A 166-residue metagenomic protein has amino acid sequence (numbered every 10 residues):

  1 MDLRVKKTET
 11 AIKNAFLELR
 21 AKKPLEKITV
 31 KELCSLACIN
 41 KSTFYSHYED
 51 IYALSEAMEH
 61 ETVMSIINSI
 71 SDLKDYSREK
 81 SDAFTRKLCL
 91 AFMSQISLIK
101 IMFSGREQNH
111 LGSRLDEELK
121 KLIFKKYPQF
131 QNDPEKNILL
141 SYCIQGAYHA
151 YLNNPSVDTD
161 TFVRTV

Functional and structural regions predicted by a protein language model:
M1-L19, K23: Basic, helix-initiating cap at the start of DNA-binding domains
A15, H47, A57: Residues in the recognition helix of alpha-helical DNA-binding motifs
L19-A53: Helix-turn-helix
R20-K23, L36, E49, Q131 (+3 more regions): Cytosolic nucleotide-binding catalytic cores of signal-transduction proteins
T29-V30, M58-I70: Short, basic, alpha-helical segments at the C-terminal edge of helix-turn-helix-like DNA-binding modules
S71-S97: Hydrophobic alpha-helical connector segments
R106-S141: Amphipathic alpha-helical packing segments from all-alpha helical-bundle domains
P134-V166: Hydrophobic alpha-helical segments that form the core of small-molecule binding pockets and/or dimer interfaces
